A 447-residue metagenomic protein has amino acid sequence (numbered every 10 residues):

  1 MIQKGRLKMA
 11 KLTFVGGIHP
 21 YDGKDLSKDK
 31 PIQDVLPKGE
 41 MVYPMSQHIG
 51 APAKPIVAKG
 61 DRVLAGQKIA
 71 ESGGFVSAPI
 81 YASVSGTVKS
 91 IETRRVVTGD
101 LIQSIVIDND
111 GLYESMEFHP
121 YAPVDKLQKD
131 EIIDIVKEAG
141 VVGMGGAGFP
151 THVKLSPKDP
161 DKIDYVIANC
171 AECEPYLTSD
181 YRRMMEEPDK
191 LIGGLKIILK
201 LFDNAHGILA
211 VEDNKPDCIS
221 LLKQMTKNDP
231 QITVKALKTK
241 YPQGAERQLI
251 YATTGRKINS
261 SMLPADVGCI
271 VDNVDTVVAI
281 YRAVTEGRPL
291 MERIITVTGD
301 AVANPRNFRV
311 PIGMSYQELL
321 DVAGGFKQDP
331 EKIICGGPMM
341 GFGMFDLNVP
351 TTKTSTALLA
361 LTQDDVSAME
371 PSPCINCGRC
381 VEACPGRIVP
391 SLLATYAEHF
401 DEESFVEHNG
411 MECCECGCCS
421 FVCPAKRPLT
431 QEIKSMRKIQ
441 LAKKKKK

Functional and structural regions predicted by a protein language model:
I2-I56: N-terminal, Lys/Arg-enriched amphipathic/low-complexity engagement segments that precede the first folded domain
A53-R62, G66: Short histidine-centered loop motifs in beta-beta connectors
G86-V88: Conserved hydrophobic positions within beta-strands
S90, R95-F149, K158-D161, P216: Acidic low-complexity segments
Y113, D125, E131, R182-D229 (+1 more regions): Internal alpha/beta scaffold segment
S115, G143, V166-D180, A301: Gly-rich Lys/Arg/Thr-decorated short loops/hinges at beta-loop-alpha junctions or inter-strand turns that position
N204-Y316, V322-K327, G337: Hydrophobic alpha-helical positions that pack around
S355-P371, V381, P385-K447: Ferredoxin-type iron-sulfur electron-transfer modules in oxidoreductases and energy-metabolism complexes
